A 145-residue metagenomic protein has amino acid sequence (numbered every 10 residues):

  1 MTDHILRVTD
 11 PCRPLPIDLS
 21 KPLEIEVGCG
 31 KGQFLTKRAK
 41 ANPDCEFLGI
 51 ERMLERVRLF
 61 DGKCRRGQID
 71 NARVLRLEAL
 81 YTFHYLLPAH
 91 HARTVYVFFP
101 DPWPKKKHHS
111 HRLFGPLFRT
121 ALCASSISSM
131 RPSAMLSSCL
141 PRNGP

Functional and structural regions predicted by a protein language model:
M1-I25, Q33-N42: S-adenosyl-L-methionine
V27, I50: Conserved beta-strand/loop positions that form the S-adenosyl-L-methionine
G30: Conserved glycine-rich SAM-binding loop
C45-L48: Short beta-strand element of Class I
M53: Conserved SAM/SAH-binding beta-strand->alpha-helix loop
D61-A89: S-adenosyl-L-methionine
F114-S128: A short glycine-rich, Lys/Arg-flanked "PGG" loop and its adjoining helix->strand segment in the class I
A124, S129-L140: Conserved beta-strand signature within the Rossmann-like core of class I S-adenosyl-L-methionine
